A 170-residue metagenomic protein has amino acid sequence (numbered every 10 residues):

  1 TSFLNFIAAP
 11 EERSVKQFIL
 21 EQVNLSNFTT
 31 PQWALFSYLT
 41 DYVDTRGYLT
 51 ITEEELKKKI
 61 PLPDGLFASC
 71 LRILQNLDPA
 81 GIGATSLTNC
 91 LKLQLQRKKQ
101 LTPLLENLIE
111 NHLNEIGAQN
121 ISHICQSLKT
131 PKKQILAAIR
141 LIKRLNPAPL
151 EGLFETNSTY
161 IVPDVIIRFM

Functional and structural regions predicted by a protein language model:
T1-M170: Duplex nucleic acid-engaging cores and interfaces of nucleic-acid transaction enzymes
